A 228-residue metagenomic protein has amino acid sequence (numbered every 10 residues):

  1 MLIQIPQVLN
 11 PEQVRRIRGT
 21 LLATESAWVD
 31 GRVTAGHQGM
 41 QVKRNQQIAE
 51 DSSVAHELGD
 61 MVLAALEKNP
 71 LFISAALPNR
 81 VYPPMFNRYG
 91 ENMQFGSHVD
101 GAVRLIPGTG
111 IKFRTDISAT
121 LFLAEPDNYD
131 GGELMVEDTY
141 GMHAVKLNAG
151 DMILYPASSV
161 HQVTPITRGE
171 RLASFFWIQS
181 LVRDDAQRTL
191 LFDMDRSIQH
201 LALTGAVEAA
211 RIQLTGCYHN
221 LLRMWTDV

Functional and structural regions predicted by a protein language model:
M1-M85, L190-V228: Non-heme Fe(II)/2-oxoglutarate
P70-S174, I178-Q187, L191-F192: Catalytic core of non-heme Fe(II) oxygenases with the double-stranded beta-helix
